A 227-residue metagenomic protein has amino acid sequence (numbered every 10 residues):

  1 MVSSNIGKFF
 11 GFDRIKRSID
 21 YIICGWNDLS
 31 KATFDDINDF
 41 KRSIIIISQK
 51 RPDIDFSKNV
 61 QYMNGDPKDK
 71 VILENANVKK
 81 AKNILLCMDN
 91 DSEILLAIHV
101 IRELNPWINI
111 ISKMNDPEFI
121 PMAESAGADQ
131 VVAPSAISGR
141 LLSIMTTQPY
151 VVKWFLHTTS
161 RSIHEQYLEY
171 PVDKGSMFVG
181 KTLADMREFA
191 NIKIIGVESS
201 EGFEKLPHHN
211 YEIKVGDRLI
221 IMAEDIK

Functional and structural regions predicted by a protein language model:
M1-K227: Cytosolic regulatory regions of ion transport systems
